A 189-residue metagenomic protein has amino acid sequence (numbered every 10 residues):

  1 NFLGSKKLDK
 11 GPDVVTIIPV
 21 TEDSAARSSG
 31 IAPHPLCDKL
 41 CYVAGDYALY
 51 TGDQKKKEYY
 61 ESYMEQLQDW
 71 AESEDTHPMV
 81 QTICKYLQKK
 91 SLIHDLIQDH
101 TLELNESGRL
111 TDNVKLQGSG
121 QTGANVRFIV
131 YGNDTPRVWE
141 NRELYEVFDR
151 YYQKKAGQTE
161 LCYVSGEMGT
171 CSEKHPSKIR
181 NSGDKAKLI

Functional and structural regions predicted by a protein language model:
N1-E160: Conserved phosphate-interacting/catalytic interface
C162-S165: Short cysteine-rich clusters marking metal-coordination/redox-active sites
E167-I189: Domain-exit/linker segments immediately C-terminal to small folded modules
